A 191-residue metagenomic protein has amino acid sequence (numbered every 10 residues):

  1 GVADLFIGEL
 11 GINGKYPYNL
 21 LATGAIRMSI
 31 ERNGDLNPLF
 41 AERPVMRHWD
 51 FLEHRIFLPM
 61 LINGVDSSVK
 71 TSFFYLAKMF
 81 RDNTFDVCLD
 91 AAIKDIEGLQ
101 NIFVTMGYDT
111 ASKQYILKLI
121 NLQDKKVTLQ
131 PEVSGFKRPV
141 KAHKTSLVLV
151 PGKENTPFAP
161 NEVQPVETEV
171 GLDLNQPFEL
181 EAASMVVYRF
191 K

Functional and structural regions predicted by a protein language model:
G1-V104: Aromatic/acidic polysaccharide-binding cleft in carbohydrate-active enzymes
Y16-N19, R55, I62, L119 (+2 more regions): Composition- and surface-driven signal marking solvent-exposed, interaction-prone regions in large proteins
L89-K94, V127-P131, V166-L174, F178: Generic detection of short hydrophobic beta-strand segments and adjacent strand-loop junctions
Q100-V140, K144: Carbohydrate-binding surface patches
F136-L180: Acidic, Ser/Thr/Pro-rich beta/coil linker or hinge segments at domain junctions
E181-M185: Tight coil/turn sites that cap or link beta-strands
